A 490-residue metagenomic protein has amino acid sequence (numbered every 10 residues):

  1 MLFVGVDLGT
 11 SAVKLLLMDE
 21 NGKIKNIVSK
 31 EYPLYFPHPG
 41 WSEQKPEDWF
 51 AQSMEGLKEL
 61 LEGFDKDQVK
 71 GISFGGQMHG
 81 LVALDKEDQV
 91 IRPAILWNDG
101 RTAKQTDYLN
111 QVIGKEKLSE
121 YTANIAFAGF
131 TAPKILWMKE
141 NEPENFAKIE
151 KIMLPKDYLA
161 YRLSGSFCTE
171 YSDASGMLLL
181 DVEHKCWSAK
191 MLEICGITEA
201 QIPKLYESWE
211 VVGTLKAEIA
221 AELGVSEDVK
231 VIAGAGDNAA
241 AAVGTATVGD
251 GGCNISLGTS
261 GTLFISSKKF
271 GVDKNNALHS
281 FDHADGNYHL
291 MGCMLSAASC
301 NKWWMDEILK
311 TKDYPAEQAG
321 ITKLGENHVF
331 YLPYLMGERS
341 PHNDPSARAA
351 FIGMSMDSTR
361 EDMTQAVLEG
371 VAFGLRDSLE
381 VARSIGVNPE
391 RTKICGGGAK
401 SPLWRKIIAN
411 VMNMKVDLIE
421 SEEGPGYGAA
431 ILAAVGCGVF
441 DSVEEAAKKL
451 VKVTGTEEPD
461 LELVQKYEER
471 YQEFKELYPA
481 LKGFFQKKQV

Functional and structural regions predicted by a protein language model:
M1-R92, E120, K148, A220-A221 (+4 more regions): N-terminal glycine/serine-rich phosphate-binding loop of ATP-dependent small-molecule kinases, especially carbohydrate
V4-G5, A103, N110-I125, P133-C168 (+4 more regions): Active-site core segments that coordinate phosphate-bearing ligands/cofactors across diverse enzyme families
L15, L81-L84, P93, I265-S266 (+2 more regions): Short glycine-/acidic-enriched loop or helix-start segments at secondary-structure transitions that form or flank
G22, K45, I72, D99 (+3 more regions): Residue-level signal for inorganic ion chemistry
K30-Y32, E207, H283, P459: Active-site donor-binding loop signature of nucleotide-sugar glycosyltransferases
K58-W97, I125-T131, A160-D181, K204-E207 (+1 more regions): Short beta-strand-loop/turn "lid" adjacent to the catalytic site in phosphate-handling enzymes
A200: A conserved beta-strand/loop element that lines the FAD pocket in flavoprotein oxidoreductases
